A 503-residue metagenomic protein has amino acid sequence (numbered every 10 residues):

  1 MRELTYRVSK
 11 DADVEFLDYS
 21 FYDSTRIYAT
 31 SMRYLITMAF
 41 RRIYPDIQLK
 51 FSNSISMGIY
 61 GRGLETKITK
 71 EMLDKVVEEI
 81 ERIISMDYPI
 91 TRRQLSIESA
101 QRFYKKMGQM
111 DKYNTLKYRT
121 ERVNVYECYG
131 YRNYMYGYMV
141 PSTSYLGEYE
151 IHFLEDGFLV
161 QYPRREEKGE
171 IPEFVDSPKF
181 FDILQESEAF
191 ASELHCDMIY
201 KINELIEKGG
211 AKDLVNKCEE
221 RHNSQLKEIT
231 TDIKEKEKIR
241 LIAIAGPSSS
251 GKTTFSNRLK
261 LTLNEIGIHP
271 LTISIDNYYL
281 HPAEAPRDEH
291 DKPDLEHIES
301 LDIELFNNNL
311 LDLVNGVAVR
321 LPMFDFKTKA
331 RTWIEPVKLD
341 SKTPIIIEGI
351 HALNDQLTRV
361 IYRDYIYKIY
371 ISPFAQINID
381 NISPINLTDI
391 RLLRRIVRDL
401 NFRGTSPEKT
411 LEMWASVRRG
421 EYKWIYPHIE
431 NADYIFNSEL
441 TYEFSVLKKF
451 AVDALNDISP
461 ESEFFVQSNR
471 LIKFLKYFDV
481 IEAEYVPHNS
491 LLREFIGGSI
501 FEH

Functional and structural regions predicted by a protein language model:
Y6-I27, Q48-S224, I229, K236: Auxiliary tRNA-acceptor-end handling modules of aminoacyl-tRNA synthetases
E237, R359-H503: Conserved NTP phosphate-binding and transfer environment spanning the P-loop NTPase/kinase superfamily
I242-I244: Hydrophobic anchor at the beta1->P-loop junction of P-loop NTPases
P247: P-loop (Walker A) phosphate-binding loop of NTP-binding proteins
G251: Conserved glycine(s) of the Walker
T254-L259, S274: Hydrophobic positions on the alpha1 helix immediately C-terminal to the Walker A/P-loop
I266, L271-I273, L280-T328, P344: Conserved nucleotide-sensing/catalytic segment adjacent to the nucleotide-binding pocket in NTP-handling enzymes
F306-Y365, L411-H428: Glycine-rich phosphate-binding loop used to anchor ATP phosphates in small-molecule kinases, encompassing both
